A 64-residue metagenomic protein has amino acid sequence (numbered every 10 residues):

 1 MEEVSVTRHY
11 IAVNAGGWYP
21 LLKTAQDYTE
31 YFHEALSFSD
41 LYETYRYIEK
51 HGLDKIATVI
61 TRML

Functional and structural regions predicted by a protein language model:
M1, K23-A25, E43-Y47: Intrinsically disordered, low-complexity boundary segments flanking structured domains
M1-V6, T61-L64: Short intrinsically disordered terminal tails
E3-F32: Short aromatic-glycine-(Arg/Gly/Cys) micro-motifs in beta-strand/loop hairpins
A25-Y42, I60: A short, exposed loop/beta-hairpin motif centered on an aromatic-Gly-Thr core
L41-L64: Short, mixed-charge low-complexity intrinsically disordered segments
